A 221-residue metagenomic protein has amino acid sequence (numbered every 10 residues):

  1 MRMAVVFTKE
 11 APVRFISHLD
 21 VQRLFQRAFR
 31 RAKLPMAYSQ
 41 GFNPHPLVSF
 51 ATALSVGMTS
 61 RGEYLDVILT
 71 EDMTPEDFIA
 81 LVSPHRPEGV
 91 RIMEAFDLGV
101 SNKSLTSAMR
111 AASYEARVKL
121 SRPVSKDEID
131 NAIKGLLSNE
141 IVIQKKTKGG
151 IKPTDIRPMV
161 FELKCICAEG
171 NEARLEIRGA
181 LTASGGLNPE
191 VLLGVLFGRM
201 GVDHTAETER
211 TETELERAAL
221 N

Functional and structural regions predicted by a protein language model:
M1, S17-Q22, Q26-A32, M36-A37: Active-site-proximal cofactor/substrate-binding loop regions of enzyme domains
V6-T8, P12, I16, R31: Extended, well-folded interaction surfaces typified by the phenylalanyl-tRNA synthetase beta subunit core
F7-K9, V67-M73, A116-R122, I177-A183: Short beta-strand-to-loop capping motifs
A37-L69: Short, charge-patterned binding micro-sites
R61-E115: Ordered, amphipathic secondary-structure segments that act as subunit-interaction surfaces in large macromolecular
E76-R86, D127-L137, L192-L193: Short amphipathic alpha-helices in soluble, non-transmembrane regions that often serve as interface/regulatory elements
N102-L120, V160-E162, R217-N221: Short, low-order "capping/linker" segments at domain edges
G135-N221: Core RNA-modification/binding signature centered on pseudouridine synthases
